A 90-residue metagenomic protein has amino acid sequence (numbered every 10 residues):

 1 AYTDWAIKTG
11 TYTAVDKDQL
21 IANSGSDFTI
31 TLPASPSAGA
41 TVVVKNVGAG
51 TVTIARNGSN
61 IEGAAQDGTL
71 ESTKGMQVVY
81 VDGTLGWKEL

Functional and structural regions predicted by a protein language model:
A1-N57, Y80-L90: Exposed extracellular interaction/assembly regions and N-terminal maturation sites
K17, N57, A65, L70-G75: Tight coil/turn sites that cap or link beta-strands
